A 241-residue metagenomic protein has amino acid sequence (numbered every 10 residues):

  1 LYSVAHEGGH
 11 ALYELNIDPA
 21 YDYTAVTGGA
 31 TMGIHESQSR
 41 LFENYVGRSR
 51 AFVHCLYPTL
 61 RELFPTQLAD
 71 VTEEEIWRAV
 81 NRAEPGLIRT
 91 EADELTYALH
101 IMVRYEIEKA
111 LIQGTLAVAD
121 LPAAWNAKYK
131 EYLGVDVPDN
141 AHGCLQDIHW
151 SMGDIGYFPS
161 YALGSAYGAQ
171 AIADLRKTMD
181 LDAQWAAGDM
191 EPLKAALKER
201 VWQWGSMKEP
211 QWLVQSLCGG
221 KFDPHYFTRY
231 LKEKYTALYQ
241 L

Functional and structural regions predicted by a protein language model:
L1-A5, G134, P224: Long, His/Glu/Asp-enriched segments that create or flank divalent metal/ion-associated functional microenvironments
L1-D18, E36-R40: Active-site recognition of the HExxH zinc-binding catalytic motif
A5, D22, G28-G29: Conserved binding/catalytic microenvironments
H6, S39, I107, G164 (+1 more regions): Hydrophobic, well-ordered secondary-structure elements that form the walls of internal hydrophobic environments
M32-G47: An active-site-proximal "capping" alpha-helix that borders the catalytic cofactor pocket
R48-M152: Long, amphipathic alpha-helical stalk/connector segments used for oligomerization, subunit docking, or mechanical
G153-A173: C-terminal substrate/ligand-recognition segments
I172-L241: Basic, alpha-helical terminal appendages of large translation-related enzymes
